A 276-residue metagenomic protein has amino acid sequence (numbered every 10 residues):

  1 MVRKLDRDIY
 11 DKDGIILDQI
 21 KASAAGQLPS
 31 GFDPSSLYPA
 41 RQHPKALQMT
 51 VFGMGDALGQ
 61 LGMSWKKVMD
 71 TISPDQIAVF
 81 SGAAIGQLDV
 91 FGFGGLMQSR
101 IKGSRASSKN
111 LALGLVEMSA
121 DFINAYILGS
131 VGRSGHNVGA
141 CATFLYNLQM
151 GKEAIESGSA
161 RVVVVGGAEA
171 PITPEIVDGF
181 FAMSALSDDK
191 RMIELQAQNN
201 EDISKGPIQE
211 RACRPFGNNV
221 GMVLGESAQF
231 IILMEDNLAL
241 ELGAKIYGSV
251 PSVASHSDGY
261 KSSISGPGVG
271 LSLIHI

Functional and structural regions predicted by a protein language model:
M1, A40-S73: N-terminal amphipathic, basic-rich helices that act as targeting or association modules
V2, D6-Q48, Q87-R100, S104-M150 (+2 more regions): Conserved catalytic cysteine-centered active-site region of acyl-thioester-dependent Claisen-condensing enzymes
T50-M63, V116, S134-E169, M222-L242: Active-site-proximal alpha-helical scaffold in enzymes
V68-A78, R133-G139, V163-A168, K245-A254: Beta-strand segments within the central parallel beta-sheet cores of soluble alpha/beta enzyme folds
M69-S73, I127-G129, I155-S157, G206 (+2 more regions): Solvent-exposed alpha-helices and their adjacent loops that cap or buttress functional pockets in soluble metabolic
G82-Q87, A170, S255-S257: Short, internal active-site loops enriched in acidic
V90-G94, L148-Q149, T173-G179, Y260-S265: Short acidic, glycine/serine/threonine-rich loops at helix termini
E194, N199-I274: Condensing-enzyme catalytic core mediating Claisen C-C bond formation in acyl metabolism
